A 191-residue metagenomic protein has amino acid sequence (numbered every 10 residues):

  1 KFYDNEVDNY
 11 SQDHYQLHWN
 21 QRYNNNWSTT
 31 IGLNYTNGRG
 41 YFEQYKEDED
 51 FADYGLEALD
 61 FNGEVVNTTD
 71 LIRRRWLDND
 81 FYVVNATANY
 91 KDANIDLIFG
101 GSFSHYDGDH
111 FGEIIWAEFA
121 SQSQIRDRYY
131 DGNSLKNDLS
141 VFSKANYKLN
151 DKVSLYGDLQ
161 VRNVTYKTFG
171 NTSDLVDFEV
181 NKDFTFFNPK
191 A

Functional and structural regions predicted by a protein language model:
F2, D177-F178: Active-site oxyanion-binding pockets that recognize sulfate/phosphate
F2-D8: A conserved mid-domain beta-alpha-beta active-site/ligand-binding segment of alpha/beta enzyme cores
N9-S173, V180-F186: Face-selective signature of the C-terminal outer-membrane beta-barrel domain
P189-A191: Short, intrinsically disordered, charge-balanced linker/junction segments flanking boundaries in proteins
